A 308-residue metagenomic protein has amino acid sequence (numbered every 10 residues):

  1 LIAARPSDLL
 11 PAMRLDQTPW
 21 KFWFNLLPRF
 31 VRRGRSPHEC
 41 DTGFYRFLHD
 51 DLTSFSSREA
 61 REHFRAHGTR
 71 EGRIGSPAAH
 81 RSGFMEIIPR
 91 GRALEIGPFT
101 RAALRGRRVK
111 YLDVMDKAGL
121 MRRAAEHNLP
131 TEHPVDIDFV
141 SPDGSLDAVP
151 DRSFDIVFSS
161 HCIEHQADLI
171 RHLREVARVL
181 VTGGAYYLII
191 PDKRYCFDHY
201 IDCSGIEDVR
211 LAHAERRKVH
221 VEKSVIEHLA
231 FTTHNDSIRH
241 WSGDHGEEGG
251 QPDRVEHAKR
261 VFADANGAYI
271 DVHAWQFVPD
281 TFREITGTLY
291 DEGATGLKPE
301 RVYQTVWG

Functional and structural regions predicted by a protein language model:
I2-S82: Charge-rich, low-complexity intrinsically disordered regions
E71, E164, Y195: Active-site micro-motifs of SAM-dependent methyltransferase domains
I87-D147: Class I SAM-dependent methyltransferase SAM/SAH-binding core
T131-H133, F139-D143, R171, E175 (+1 more regions): S-adenosyl-L-methionine-dependent methyltransferase catalytic module, highlighting the catalytic core
V157-F158: Hydrophobic beta-strand segment of the Class I
C162-I163, I190: Hydrophobic adenine-recognition pocket in adenosine-nucleotide-binding enzymes
Q166-A167, L180-T182: Helix-to-beta-strand junctions that scaffold the AdoMet/dcAdoMet cofactor pocket in Class I SAM-dependent enzymes
